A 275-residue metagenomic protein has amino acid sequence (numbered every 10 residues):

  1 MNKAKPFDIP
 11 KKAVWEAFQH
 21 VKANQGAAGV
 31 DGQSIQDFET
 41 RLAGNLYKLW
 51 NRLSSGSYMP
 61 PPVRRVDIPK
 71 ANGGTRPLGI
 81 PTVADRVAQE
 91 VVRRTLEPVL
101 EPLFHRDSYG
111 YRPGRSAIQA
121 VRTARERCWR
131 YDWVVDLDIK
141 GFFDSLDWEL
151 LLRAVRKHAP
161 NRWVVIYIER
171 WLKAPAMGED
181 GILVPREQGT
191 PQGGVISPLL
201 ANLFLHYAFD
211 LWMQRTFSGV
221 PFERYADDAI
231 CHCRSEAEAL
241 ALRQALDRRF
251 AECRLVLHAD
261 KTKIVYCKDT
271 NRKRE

Functional and structural regions predicted by a protein language model:
M1-A43, Y47: Non-catalytic, polymerase-adjacent accessory regions of viral genome-replication enzymes
P10-G26, V63-R65, R94-V99, W129 (+1 more regions): Short, compositionally biased low-complexity segments
D37-T40, P69-T75: Intrinsically disordered, low-complexity linear regions
R52-D67, A71, L103-R272: Conserved polymerase palm-domain catalytic core
P77-T82: Conserved phosphate-binding loops in nucleotide/dinucleotide-binding enzymes
V83-A88, R125: Duplex nucleic acid-engaging cores and interfaces of nucleic-acid transaction enzymes
E90-D107: Electropositive, glycine- and tryptophan-enriched low-complexity nucleic-acid-binding patches
